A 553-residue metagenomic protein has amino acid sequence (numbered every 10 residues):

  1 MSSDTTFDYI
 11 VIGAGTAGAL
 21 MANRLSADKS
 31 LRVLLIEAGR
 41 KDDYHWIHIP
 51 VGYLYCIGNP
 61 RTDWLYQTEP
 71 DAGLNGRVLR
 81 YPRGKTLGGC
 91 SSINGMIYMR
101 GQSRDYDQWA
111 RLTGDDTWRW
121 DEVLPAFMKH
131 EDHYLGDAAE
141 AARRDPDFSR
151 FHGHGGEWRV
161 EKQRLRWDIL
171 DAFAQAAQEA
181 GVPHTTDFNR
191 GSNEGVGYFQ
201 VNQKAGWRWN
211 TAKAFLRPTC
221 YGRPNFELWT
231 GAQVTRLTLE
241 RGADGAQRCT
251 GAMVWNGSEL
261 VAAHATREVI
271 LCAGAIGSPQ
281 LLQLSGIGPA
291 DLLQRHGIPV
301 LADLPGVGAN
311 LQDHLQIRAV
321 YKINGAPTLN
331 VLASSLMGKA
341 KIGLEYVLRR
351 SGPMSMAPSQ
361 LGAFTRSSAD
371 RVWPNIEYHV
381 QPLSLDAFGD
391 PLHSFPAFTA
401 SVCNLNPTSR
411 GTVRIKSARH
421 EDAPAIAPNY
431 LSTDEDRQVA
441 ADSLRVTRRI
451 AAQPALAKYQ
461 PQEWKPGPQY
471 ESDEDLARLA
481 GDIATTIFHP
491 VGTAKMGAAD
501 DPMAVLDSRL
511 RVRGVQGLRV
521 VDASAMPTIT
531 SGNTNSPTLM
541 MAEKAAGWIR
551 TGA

Functional and structural regions predicted by a protein language model:
M1-A553: N-terminal redox-cofactor-binding region of secreted/periplasmic oxidoreductases
